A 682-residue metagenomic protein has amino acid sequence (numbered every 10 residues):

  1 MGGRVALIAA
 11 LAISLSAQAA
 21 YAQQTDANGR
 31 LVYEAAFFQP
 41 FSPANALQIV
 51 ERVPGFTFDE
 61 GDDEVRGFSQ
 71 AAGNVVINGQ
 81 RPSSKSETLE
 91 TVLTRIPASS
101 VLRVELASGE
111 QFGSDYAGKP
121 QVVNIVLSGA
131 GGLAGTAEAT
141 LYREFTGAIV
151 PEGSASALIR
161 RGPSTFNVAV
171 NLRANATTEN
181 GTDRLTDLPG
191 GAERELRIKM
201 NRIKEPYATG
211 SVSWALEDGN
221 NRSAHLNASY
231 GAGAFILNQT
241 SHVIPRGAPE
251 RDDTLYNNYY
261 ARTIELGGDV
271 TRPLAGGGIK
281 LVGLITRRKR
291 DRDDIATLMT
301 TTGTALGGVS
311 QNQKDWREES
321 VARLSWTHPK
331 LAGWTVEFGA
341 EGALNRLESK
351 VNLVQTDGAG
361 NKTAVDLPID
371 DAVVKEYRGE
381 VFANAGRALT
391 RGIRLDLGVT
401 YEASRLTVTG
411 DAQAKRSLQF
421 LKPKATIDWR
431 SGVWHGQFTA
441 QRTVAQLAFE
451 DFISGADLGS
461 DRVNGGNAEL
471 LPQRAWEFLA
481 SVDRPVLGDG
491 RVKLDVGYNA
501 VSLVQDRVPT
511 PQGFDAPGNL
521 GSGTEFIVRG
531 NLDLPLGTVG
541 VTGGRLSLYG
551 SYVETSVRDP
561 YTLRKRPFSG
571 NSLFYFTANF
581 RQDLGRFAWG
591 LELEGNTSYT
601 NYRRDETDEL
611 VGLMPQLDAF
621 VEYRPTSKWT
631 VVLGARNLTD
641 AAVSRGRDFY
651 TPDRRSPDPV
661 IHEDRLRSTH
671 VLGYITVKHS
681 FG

Functional and structural regions predicted by a protein language model:
A46-I49, V65, T91-V92, G118-A139 (+1 more regions): N-terminal periplasmic accessory domains that precede and gate Gram-negative outer-membrane beta-barrel machines
R81-A107, G210: Short acidic/polar hinge/loop motifs at secondary-structure boundaries that mediate gating or recognition
A98-A134, S680: A beta-strand signature from Gram-negative outer-membrane beta-barrel systems, especially the internal plug domain
T146-N180, A192-Q239, N257-G278, I285-T286: Transmembrane beta-barrel wall of Gram-negative outer-membrane proteins
T209-G233, N257-D411, W429-R430, I527-S551: Face-selective signature of the C-terminal outer-membrane beta-barrel domain
N257-T263, D315, V374, R416 (+3 more regions): Outer-membrane beta-barrel signature, preferentially recognizing the C-terminal barrel domain of Gram-negative
G497-A500, G518-R604: Gram-negative outer-membrane beta-barrel transporters
Y623-G682: C-terminal beta-signal and adjacent terminal beta-strands/loops of Gram-negative outer-membrane beta-barrel proteins
